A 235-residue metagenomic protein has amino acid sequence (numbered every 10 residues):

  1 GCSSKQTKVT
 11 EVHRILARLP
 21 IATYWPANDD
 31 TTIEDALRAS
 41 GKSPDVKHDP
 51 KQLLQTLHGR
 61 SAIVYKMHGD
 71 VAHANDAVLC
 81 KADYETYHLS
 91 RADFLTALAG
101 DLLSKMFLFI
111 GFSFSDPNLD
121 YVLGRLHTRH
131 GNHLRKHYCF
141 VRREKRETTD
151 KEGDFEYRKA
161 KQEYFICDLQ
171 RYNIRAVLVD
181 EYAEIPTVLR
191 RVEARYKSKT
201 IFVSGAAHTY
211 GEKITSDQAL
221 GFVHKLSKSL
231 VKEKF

Functional and structural regions predicted by a protein language model:
G1-S4, V78-Y84, V141, T149-D150: Short, basic, glycine/proline-bearing loop/turn elements
G1-V46, A74-V78: Metabolite-binding pocket within alpha/beta catalytic cores that recognizes anionic/polar moieties
S4-K8, S90, Y157, K161: Soluble or luminal CAZymes and related metallo-dependent hydrolases
Q6-T7, V46-P50, H88-A92: Short gly/ser/thr-rich secondary-structure transition/capping motifs
L19-P20, S40-P44, Q52-S61, A74 (+1 more regions): SIR2/sirtuin-family catalytic core signature
D30, D70, S113-S115: Short glycine-rich anion-binding loops that position phosphate/pyrophosphate groups of nucleotides and phosphorylated
V64-G69: Active-site-proximal beta-strand elements of phosphoester/diester hydrolases
K81-A97: Active-site glycine-rich loop that binds ribose-phosphate moieties when present
